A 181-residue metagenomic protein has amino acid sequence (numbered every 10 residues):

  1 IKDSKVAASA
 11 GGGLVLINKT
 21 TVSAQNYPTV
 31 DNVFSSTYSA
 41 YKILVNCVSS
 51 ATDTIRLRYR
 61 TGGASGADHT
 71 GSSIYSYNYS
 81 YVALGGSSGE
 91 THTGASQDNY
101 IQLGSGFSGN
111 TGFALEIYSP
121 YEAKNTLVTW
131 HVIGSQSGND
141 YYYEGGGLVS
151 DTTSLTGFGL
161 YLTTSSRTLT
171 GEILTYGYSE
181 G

Functional and structural regions predicted by a protein language model:
I1-G181: Surface-exposed molecular-recognition determinants
